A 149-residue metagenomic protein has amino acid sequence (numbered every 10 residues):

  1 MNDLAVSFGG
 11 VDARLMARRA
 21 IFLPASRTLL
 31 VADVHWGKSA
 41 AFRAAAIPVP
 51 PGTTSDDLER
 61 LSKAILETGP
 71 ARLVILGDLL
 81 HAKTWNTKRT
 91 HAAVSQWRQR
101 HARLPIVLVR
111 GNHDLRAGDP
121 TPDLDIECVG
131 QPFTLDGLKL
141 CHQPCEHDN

Functional and structural regions predicted by a protein language model:
D3-L23, Q131-N149: Core dinuclear metal-dependent hydrolase active-site scaffold
A25, L29-A32, G37-P132: Core catalytic region of metal-dependent phosphoesterases/phosphodiesterases, especially metallo-beta-lactamase-like
